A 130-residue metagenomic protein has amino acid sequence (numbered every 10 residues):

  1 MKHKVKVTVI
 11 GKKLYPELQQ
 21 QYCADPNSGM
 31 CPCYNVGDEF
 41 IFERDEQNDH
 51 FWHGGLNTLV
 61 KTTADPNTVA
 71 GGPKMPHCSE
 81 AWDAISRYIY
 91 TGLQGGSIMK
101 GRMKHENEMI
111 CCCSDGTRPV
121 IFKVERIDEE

Functional and structural regions predicted by a protein language model:
M1-K4, Y34-E39, E129: A short, structured loop/turn motif at beta-sheet edges
H3-V5, K12-D25: Short, structured beta-strand/loop micro-motifs enriched in basic residues and often containing a Trp
K4-T8, I121-K123: Beta-strand secondary-structure signal
V9-K13, R126-D128: Beta-strand elements of well-folded, non-transmembrane domains
Y15-E17, H50, E130: Residue-level signal for secondary-structure boundary sites
Q21-N48: Short, flexible N-terminal segments of the mature chain
Q47-E80: Short, Lys/Arg- and Gly-enriched loop/turn segments at beta-strand edges
S79-E130: Short, compact, well-ordered microdomains
